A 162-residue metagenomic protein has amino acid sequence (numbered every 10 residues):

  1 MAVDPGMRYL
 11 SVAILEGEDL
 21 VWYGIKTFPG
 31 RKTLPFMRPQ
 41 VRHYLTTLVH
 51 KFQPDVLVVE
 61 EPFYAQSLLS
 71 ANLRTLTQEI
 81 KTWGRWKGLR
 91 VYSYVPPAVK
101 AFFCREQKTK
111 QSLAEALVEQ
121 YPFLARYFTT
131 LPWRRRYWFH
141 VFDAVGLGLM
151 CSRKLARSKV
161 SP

Functional and structural regions predicted by a protein language model:
M1-P162: Phosphate- and other anionic-substrate recognition elements at nucleic-acid/protein interfaces
